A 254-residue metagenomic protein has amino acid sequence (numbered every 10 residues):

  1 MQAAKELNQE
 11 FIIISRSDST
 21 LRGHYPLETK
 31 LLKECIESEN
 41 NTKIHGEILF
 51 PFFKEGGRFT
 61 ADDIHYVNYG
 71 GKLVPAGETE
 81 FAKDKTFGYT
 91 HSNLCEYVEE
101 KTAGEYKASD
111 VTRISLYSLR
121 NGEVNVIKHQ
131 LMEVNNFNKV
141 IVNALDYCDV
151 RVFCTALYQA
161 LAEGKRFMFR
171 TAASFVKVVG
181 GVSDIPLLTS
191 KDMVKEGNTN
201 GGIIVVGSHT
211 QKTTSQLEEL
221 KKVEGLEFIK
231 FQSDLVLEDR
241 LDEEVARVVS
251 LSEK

Functional and structural regions predicted by a protein language model:
M1-I13, S17-V150: Cap/lid and interdomain-hinge subdomains that line or gate substrate/regulatory clefts in soluble alpha/beta enzymes
Q9, E105-I114, F137-I141, E163-A172 (+2 more regions): Flexible, glycine/charged-enriched surface loops at secondary-structure junctions
G23, V142-R151, L235-V248: Active-site glycine- and acidic-residue-rich loops that bind and position anionic ligands or nucleotide-like cofactors
G23-L27, F59-T60, V152-F153, V179-V182 (+1 more regions): A short acidic (Asp/Glu
K33-T42, A160, L241-K254: Short amphipathic alpha-helices and their capping/turn segments at secondary-structure boundaries
Y66-A76, L188-M193, S250-L251: A polyampholytic, Gly/Pro-enriched intrinsically disordered region
Y147-Q211, K222: Long, internal scaffold/assembly segments composed of regular secondary structure
D192-K254: A glycine- and small/hydrophobic-rich beta-loop-beta segment that serves as a flexible "lid/hinge" or phosphate-binding
